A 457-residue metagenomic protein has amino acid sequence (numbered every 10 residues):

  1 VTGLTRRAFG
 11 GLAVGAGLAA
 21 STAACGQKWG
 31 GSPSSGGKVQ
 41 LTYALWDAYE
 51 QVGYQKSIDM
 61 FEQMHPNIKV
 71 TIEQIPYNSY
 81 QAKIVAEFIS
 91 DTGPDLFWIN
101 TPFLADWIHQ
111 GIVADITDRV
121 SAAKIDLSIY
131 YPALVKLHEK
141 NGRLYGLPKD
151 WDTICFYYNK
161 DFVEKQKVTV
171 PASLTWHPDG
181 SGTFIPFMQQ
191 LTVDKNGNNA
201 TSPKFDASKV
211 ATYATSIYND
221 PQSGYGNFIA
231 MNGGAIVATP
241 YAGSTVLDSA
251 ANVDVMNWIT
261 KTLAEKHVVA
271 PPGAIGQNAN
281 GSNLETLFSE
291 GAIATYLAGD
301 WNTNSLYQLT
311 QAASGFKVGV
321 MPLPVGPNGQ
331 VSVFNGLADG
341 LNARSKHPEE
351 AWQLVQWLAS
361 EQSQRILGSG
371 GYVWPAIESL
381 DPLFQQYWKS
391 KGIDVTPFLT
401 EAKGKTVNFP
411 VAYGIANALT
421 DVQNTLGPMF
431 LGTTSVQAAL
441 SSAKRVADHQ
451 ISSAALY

Functional and structural regions predicted by a protein language model:
V1-L41, Q63, D448-Y457: Short, low-complexity disordered leader/linker segments with a strong preference for bacterial N-terminal type II
M60-Y130, G146, E164-T169, T286-T295 (+2 more regions): Extracytoplasmic "Venus flytrap"/periplasmic binding protein-like
Q63-M64, K69, G142, E164-Q166 (+3 more regions): Extracytoplasmic/periplasmic substrate-recognition and gating elements
E87, P94-D95, I125-V163, G319-V320 (+3 more regions): A structural signal for short loop-to-beta-strand junctions that line the ligand-binding cleft of periplasmic/secreted
T101-C155, T201-K209, K317-M321, W388: Hinge/lid segment of periplasmic solute-binding proteins
L137, V318-M321, S369-A418, P428 (+1 more regions): Long, aromatic- and glycine/proline-rich binding clefts that accommodate carbohydrate-like moieties
R143-K149, I154, G182-S244: Extracytoplasmic/periplasmic solute-binding protein
P186-Q189, F228, Y241-Q277, L323: Glycine-centered hinge/linker elements that transmit conformational signals in sensory and ligand-binding systems
